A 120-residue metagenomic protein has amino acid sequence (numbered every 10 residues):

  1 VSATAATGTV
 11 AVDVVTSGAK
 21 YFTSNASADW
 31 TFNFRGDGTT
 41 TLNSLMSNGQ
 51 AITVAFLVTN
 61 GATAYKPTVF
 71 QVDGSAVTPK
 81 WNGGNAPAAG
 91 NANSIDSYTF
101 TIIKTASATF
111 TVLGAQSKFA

Functional and structural regions predicted by a protein language model:
V1-V15, S107-A120: Glycine-rich, low-complexity segments
V12-T16, M46-G49: Flexible, charged surface loops at secondary-structure boundaries
T16-F22: Short carbohydrate-recognition loop motifs
N25-A120: Acidic, glycine/polar-enriched metal-coordinating patches/loops that mediate binding to polyanionic ligands
